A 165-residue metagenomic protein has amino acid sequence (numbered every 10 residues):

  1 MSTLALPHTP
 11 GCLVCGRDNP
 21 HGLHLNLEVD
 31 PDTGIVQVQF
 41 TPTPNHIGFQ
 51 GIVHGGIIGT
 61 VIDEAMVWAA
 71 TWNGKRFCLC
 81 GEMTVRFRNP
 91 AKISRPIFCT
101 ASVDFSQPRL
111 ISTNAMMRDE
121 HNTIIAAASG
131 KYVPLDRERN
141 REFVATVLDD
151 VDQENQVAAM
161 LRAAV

Functional and structural regions predicted by a protein language model:
M1-A5, A91-I93, D104-V165: HotDog/MaoC-like acyl-thioester-processing domains
M1-P44, V144, L148-V165: Non-catalytic linker/capping segments at the edges of enzyme domains
H8, H21-L23, G34-V36, L79-M83 (+2 more regions): A generic structural signal for short beta-strands and their flanking turns/coil linkers
E28-D30, S102-S106: Short beta-strand micro-motifs enriched in acidic
G34, K75, N122-T123: Detector for glycine-centered tight turns/loop "hinges" at secondary-structure junctions
Q37-V61: A conserved, well-ordered hydrophobic junction motif at loop->secondary-structure transitions
Q39-T41, T84-R86, T100-S102, M116 (+1 more regions): Residue-level recognition of well-ordered beta-strand positions that form the cores of beta-sheet-rich folds across
A65-F98: Hydrophobic beta-strand-centered segment that forms part of the acyl-chain substrate-binding groove
